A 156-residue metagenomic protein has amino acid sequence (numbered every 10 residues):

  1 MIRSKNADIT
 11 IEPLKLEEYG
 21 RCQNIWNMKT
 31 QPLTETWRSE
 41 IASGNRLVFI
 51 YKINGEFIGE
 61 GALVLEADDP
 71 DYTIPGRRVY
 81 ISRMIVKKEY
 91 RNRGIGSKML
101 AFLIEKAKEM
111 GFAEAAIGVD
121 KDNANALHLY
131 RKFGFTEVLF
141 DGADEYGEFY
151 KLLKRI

Functional and structural regions predicted by a protein language model:
M1-E17, R155-I156: Conserved N-terminal entry element of GNAT/NAT acetyltransferase domains
R3, A113, D120-L127, R131-F133 (+1 more regions): C-terminal "cap" of GNAT-fold acetyltransferases
S4-N6, L16-K88, L100, K106: Acetyl-CoA-dependent GNAT
F57, E137-V138: Residue-level detector of beta-propeller blades
V86, N92-E105, H128-K132: Conserved acetyl-CoA-binding loop-helix of GNAT-fold acetyltransferases
A107, F112: Hydrophobic pocket-lining residues that define ligand/cofactor binding sites across diverse proteins
